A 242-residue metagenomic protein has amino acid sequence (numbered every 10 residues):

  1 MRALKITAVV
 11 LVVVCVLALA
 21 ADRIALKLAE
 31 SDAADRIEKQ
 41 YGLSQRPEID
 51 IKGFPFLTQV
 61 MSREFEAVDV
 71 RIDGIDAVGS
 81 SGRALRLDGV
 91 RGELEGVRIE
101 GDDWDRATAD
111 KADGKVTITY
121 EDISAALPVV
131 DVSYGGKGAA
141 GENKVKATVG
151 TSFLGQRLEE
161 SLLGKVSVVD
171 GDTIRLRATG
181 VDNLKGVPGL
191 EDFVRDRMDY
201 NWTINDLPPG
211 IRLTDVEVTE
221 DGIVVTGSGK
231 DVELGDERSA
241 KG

Functional and structural regions predicted by a protein language model:
M1-F56, M61, A77-S80, D236-G242: Hydrophobic membrane-targeting and insertion signals
S44-S124, V129-S152: N-terminal beta-strand/beta-hairpin edge segment
E66, N143, G171-D172, D221-I223: Beta-strand-connecting loop/turn residues
D69, K146, R175, V224-T226: General beta-strand recognition
I75-G82, E100, S152-L158, L184-G186 (+1 more regions): Short, cysteine-centered beta-strand-loop-beta hairpins and adjacent loop/turn segments enriched in charged/polar
V97-G101, G136, L163-S167, V216-E217: Extended lipid/amphipathic-ligand handling interfaces
I123, V130-P209: Mature, soluble, non-transmembrane domains
G186-G242: Extracytoplasmic/luminal low-complexity segments enriched in Pro/Gly and acidic/polar residues that act as flexible
